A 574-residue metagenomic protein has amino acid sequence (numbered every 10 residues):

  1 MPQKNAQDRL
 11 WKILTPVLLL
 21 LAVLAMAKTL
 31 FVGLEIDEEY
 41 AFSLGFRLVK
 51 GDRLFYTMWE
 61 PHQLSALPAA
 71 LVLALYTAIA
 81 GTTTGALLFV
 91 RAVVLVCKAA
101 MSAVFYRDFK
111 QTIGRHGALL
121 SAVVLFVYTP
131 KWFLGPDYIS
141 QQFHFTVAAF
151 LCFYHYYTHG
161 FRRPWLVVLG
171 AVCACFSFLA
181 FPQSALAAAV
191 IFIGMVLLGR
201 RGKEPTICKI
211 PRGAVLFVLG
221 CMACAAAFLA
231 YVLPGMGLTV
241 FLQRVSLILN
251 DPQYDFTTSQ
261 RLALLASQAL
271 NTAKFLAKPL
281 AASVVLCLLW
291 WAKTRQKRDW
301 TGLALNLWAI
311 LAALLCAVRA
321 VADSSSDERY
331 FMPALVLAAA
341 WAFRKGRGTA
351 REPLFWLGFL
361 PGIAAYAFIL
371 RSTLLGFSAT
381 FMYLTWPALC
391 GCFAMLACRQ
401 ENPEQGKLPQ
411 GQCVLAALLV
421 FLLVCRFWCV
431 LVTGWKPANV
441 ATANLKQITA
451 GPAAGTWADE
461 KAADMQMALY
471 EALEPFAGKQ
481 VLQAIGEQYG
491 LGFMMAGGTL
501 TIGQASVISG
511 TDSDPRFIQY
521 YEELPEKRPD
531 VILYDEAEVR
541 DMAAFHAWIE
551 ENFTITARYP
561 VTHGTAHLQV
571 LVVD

Functional and structural regions predicted by a protein language model:
F42-F46, T57-T82, S177, L491: Short hydrophobic/aromatic helix or loop-helix immediately within or flanking a transmembrane segment in polytopic
E60, S184, A188, F427-I508 (+2 more regions): Short periplasmic/luminal acceptor-recognition loop of GT-C membrane glycosyltransferases, typified by
A100-V127: Transmembrane-helix signature of polytopic, membrane-embedded enzymes that assemble or transfer cell-envelope glycans
Q111-R115, V147-V167, A340-R351: Membrane-interface transmembrane helices that cradle and orient dolichyl/undecaprenyl
P130, W165-P182, A188-I193, A223 (+1 more regions): Membrane-interface alpha helices of multi-pass inner-membrane proteins
L134-F143: Short acidic/glycine- and proline-prone juxtamembrane loop motifs at membrane-interface regions of multi-pass membrane
C152-F176, I207-L219, A304-L307, L354-L360: Short hydrophobic alpha-helices at membrane interfaces in multi-pass membrane enzymes
T158, A187-A225, T258-S259, L289-Q296 (+2 more regions): Perimembrane helix-loop-helix junctions
